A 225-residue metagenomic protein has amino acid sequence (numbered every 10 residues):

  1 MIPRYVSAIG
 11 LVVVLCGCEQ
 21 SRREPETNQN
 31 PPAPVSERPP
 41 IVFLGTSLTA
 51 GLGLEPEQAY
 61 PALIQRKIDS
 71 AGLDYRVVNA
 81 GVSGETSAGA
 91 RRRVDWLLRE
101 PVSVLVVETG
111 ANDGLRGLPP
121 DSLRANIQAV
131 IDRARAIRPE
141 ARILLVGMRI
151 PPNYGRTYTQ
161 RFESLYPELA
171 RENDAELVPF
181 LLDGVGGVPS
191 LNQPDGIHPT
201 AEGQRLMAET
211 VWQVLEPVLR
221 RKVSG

Functional and structural regions predicted by a protein language model:
M1-C16: Sec-dependent bacterial lipoprotein signal peptides
L11, L15, P39, S224-G225: N-terminal membrane-targeting/anchoring regions of envelope/secretory proteins
V14, D69, R171: Short polybasic/polar patches that bind polyanions
V14, R76-V78, L144: Conserved Rossmann-like nucleotide-binding pocket used by diverse enzymes that bind dinucleotide cofactors
C18-R22: Bacterial signal peptide processing site
R23-S83, R93-P101: Serine-esterase "nucleophile elbow" of acetyl-processing enzymes
L73, G89-G225: Alpha-helical cap/lid subdomain in secreted, periplasmic, or secretory-pathway luminal O-acyl-processing enzymes
